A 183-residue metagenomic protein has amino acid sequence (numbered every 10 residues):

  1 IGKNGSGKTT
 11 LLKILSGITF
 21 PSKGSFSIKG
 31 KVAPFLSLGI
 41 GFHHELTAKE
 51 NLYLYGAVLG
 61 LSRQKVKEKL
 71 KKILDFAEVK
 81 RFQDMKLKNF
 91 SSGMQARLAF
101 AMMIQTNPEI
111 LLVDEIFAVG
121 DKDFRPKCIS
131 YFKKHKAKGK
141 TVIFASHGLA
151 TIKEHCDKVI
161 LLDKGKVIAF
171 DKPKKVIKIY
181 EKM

Functional and structural regions predicted by a protein language model:
S22-V32, V167: ABC nucleotide-binding domain "signature motif"
Y53, K65-F82: Conserved ABC ATPase "signature" region
I104-V113: A short, proline-enriched helix->beta-strand linker immediately N-terminal to the Walker B motif in ABC-type P-loop
S146-H147: H-loop/switch region of ABC-family ATPase nucleotide-binding domains
I152-E154: A short, surface-exposed alpha-helical micro-motif characterized by mixed small hydrophobic and charged/polar residues
K164-G165, Y180: Conserved ABC ATPase "signature" C-loop
F170-D171: ABC ATPase "signature
